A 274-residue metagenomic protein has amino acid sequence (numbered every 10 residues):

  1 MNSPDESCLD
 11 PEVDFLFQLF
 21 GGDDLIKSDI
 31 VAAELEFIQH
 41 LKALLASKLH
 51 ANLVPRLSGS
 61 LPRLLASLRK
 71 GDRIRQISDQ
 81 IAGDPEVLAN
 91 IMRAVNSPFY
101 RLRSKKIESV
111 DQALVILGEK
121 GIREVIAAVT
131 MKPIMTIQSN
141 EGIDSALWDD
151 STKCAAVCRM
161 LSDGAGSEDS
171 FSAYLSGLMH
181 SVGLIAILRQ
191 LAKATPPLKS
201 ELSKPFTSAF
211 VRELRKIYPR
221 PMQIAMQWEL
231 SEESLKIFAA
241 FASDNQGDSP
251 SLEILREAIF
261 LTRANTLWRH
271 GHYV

Functional and structural regions predicted by a protein language model:
M1-M179, I185-K193, S208-V274: Conserved alpha-helical "signature site" that marks functionally important helical segments or helix/loop junctions
L191-P205: Post-HEXXH active-site segment of zinc metalloproteases
